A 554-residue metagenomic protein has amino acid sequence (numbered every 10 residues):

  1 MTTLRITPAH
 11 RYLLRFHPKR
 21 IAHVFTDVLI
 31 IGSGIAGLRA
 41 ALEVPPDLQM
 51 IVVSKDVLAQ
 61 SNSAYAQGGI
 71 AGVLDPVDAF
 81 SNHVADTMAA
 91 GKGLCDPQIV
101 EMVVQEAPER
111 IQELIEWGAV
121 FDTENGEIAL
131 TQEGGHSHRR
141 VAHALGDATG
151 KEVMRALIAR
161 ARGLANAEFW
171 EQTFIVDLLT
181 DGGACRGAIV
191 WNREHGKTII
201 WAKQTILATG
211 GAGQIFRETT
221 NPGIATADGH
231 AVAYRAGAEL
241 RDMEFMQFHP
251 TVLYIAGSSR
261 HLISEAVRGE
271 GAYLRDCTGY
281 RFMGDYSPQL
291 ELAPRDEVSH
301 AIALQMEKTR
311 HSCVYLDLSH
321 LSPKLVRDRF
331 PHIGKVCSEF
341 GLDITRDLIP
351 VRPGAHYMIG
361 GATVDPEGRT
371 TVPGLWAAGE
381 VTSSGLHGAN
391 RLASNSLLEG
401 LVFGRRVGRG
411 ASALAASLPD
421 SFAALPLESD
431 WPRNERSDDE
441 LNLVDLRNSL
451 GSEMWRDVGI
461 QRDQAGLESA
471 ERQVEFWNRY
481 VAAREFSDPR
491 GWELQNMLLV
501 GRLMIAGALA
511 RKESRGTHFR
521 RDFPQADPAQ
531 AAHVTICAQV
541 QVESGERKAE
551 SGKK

Functional and structural regions predicted by a protein language model:
T3-D27, A40-E43, Q49, V57-A59 (+8 more regions): Glycine- and aromatic-enriched mobile tails/lids
G32-G34: Glycine-rich Rossmann-fold phosphate-binding loop(s) that bind the pyrophosphate of adenine dinucleotide cofactors
G37: N-terminal Rossmann-fold NAD(P) dinucleotide-binding loop
L58, V232, A238-I349, G410-P419: An anion/pyrophosphate-binding glycine-rich loop and adjacent beta-alpha core in soluble alpha-beta enzymes
G72-V103: Glycine-rich active-site loop/strand segments that organize a redox cofactor
C95-P108, V141-A159, W170, T219-A227 (+4 more regions): Short beta-strand to alpha-helix junction loop
I115-G196, W201, A208, V252-I255: Conserved redox-cofactor binding core of oxidoreductases
D177-I199, L342-L386, L392: FAD-site-proximal beta/loop scaffold in flavoenzymes
